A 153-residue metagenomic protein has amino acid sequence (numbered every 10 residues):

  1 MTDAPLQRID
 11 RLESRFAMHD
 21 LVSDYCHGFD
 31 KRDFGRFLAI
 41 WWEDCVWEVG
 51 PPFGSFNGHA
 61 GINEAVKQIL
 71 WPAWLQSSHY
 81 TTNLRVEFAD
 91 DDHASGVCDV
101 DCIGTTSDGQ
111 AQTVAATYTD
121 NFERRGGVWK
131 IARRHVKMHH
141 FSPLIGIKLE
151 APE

Functional and structural regions predicted by a protein language model:
M1-H27, K31, G35-A39: Short, low-complexity N-terminal intrinsically disordered segments enriched in polar/charged residues
M1-L6, L70-E153: A beta-strand edge to alpha-helix "cap/lid" segment located at domain peripheries
R8, L12, F53-F56, G109: Charge-dense, low-complexity intrinsically disordered segments
R15-M18, H59, V128: Short alpha-helical patches at coil-to-helix transitions and adjacent helical residues in well-structured domains
H27, P52, Q112: Short, charged/polar micro-motifs that form catalytic or ligand-binding hotspots
F34-V100: A solvent-exposed, acidic/Ser-Thr-rich amphipathic alpha-helical stretch
